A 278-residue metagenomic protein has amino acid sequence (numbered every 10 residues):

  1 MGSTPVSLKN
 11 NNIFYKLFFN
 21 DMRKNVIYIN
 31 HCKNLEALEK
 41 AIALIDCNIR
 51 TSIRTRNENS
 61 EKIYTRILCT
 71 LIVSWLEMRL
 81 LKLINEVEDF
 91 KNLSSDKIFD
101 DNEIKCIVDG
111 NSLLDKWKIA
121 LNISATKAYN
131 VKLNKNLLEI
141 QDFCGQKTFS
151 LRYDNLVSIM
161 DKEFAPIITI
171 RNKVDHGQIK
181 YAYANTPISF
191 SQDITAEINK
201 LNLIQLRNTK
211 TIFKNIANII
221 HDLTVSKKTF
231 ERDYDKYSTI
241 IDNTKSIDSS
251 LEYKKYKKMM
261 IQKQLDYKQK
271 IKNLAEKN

Functional and structural regions predicted by a protein language model:
M1-G2: Short, positively charged low-complexity motifs
N10-R66: Charged alpha-helical initiation segments
N20, L44-T55, E86, F90-L93 (+10 more regions): Surface-exposed polar/charged interaction patches
R23-N30, S158-I170, G177-N278: Polyanionic, low-complexity intrinsically disordered segments
L38-N48, L76-R79, E163, I167-I170 (+2 more regions): Amphipathic alpha-helices that form helix-helix packing interfaces
E61-E88: Short, hydrophobic, well-ordered secondary-structure elements
D89-A184, S189: Flexible secondary-structure boundary motifs
